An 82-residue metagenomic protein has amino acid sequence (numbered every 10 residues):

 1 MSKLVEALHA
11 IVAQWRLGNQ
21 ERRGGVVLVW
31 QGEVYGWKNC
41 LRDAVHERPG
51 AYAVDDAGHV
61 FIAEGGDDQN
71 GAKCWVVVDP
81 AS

Functional and structural regions predicted by a protein language model:
S2-E6, A10-V54, A81-S82: Extracellular/surface-exposed low-complexity repeats and stalk/linker segments enriched in Gly/Pro and small polar
D55-D79: Short, surface-exposed terminal/edge motifs of secreted or surface/virion proteins that either
